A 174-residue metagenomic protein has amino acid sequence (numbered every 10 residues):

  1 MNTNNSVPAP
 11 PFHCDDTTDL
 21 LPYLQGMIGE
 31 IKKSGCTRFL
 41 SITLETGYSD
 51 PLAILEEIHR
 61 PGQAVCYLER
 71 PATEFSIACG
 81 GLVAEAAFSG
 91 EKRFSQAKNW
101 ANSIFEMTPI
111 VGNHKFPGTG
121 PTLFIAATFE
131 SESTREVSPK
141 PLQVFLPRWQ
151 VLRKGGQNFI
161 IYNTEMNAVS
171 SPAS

Functional and structural regions predicted by a protein language model:
M1-S174: Signature of the chorismate-utilizing enzyme
